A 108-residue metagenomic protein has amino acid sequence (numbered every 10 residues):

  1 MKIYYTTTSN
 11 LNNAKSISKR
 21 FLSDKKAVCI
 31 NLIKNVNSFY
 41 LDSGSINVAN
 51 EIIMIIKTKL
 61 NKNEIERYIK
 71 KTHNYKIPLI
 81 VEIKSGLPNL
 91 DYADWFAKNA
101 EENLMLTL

Functional and structural regions predicted by a protein language model:
M1-L108: Positively charged, small/polar-rich N-terminal and surface patches that mediate targeting and assembly and bind
